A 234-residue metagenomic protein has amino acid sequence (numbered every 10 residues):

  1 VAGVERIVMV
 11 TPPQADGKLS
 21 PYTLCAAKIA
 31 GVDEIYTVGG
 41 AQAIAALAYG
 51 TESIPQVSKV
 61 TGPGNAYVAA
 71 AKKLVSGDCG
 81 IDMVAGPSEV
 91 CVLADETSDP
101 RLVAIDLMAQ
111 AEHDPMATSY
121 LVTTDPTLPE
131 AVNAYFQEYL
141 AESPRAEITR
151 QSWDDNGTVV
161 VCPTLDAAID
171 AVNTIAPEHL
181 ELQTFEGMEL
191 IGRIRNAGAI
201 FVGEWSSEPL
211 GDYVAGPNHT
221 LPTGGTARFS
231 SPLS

Functional and structural regions predicted by a protein language model:
A2-G40: A glycine-rich phosphate/pyrophosphate-binding beta-strand-loop-alpha-helix module
E5-M9, D33-Y36, V57-T61, N65-A66 (+7 more regions): Structural motif
T11-A15, G40-A41, N65, E96-S98 (+3 more regions): Short, ordered loop/turn segments at secondary-structure junctions
L24-A26, E52, S76-D78, D106-A111 (+4 more regions): Short, solvent-exposed amphipathic alpha-helical segments in soluble enzyme and RNA/protein-processing domains
I29-T118: Conserved NAD(P)+-binding/catalytic subdomain of aldehyde/semialdehyde dehydrogenases
M83-D155, V159: A conserved active-site cap/scaffold subdomain adjacent to cofactor or substrate pockets
L140-E181, F185-E186: Glycine-rich, Lys/Arg-enriched anion-binding loops that position phosphate/diphosphate groups for phosphoryl
D170-S234: C-terminal core of ALDH-fold dehydrogenases
